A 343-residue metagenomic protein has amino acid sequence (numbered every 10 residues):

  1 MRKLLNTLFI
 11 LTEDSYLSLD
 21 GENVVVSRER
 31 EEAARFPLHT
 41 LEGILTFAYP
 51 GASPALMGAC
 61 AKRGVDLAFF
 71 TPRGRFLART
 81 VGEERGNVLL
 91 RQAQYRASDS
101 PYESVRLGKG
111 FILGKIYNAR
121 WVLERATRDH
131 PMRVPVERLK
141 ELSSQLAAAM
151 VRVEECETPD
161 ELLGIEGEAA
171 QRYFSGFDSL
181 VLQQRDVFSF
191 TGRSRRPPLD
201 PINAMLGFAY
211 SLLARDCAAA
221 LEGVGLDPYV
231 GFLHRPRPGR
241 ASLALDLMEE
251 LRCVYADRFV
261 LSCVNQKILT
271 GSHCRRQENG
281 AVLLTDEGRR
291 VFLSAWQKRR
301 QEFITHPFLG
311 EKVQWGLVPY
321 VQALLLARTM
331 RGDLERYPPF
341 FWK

Functional and structural regions predicted by a protein language model:
M1-L19, E29, R35, L89-K343: Active-site helix-to-loop segments that bind/position phosphate- or nucleotide-bearing substrates and donors across
M1-P72, G82-E83: Terminal-proximal segments
T40, A48-W121: A surface-exposed, charged beta-strand/loop segment in the N-terminal or early-internal portion of soluble proteins
